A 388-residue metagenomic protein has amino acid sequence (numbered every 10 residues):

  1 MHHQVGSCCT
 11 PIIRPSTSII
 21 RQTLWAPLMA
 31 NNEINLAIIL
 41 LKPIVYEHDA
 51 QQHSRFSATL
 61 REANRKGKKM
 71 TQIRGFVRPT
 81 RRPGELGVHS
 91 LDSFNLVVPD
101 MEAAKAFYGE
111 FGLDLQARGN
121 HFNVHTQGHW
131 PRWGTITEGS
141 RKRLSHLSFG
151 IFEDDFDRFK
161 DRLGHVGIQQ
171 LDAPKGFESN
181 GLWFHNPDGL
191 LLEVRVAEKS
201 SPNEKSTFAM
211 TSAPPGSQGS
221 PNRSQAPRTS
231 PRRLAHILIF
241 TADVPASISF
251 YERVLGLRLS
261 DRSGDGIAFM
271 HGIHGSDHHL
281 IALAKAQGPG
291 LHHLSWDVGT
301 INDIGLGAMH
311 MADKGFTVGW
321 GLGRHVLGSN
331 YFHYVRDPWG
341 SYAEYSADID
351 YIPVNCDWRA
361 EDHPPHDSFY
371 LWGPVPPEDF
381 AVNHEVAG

Functional and structural regions predicted by a protein language model:
H3-Q4, L36, L40, S57: Short hydrophobic targeting helices and cationic amphipathic motifs that mediate membrane/organellar targeting
C8-C9: Cysteine-centered motifs
T71-E102, H146-L147, S206-P245, S276 (+2 more regions): N-terminal beta-strand motif that seeds the catalytic metal site of vicinal oxygen chelate
L86-P131, I239-H278: Core segments of cupin and vicinal oxygen chelate
L91-F94, V98, L113, R143-H146 (+8 more regions): Short, structured motif recognition centered on aromatic/hydrophobic residues
P99-E102, N120, S148-L191, T241-P245 (+3 more regions): Vicinal oxygen chelate
K199-P215, Y351-H363: A short, polar/charged loop-to-alpha-helix boundary motif
